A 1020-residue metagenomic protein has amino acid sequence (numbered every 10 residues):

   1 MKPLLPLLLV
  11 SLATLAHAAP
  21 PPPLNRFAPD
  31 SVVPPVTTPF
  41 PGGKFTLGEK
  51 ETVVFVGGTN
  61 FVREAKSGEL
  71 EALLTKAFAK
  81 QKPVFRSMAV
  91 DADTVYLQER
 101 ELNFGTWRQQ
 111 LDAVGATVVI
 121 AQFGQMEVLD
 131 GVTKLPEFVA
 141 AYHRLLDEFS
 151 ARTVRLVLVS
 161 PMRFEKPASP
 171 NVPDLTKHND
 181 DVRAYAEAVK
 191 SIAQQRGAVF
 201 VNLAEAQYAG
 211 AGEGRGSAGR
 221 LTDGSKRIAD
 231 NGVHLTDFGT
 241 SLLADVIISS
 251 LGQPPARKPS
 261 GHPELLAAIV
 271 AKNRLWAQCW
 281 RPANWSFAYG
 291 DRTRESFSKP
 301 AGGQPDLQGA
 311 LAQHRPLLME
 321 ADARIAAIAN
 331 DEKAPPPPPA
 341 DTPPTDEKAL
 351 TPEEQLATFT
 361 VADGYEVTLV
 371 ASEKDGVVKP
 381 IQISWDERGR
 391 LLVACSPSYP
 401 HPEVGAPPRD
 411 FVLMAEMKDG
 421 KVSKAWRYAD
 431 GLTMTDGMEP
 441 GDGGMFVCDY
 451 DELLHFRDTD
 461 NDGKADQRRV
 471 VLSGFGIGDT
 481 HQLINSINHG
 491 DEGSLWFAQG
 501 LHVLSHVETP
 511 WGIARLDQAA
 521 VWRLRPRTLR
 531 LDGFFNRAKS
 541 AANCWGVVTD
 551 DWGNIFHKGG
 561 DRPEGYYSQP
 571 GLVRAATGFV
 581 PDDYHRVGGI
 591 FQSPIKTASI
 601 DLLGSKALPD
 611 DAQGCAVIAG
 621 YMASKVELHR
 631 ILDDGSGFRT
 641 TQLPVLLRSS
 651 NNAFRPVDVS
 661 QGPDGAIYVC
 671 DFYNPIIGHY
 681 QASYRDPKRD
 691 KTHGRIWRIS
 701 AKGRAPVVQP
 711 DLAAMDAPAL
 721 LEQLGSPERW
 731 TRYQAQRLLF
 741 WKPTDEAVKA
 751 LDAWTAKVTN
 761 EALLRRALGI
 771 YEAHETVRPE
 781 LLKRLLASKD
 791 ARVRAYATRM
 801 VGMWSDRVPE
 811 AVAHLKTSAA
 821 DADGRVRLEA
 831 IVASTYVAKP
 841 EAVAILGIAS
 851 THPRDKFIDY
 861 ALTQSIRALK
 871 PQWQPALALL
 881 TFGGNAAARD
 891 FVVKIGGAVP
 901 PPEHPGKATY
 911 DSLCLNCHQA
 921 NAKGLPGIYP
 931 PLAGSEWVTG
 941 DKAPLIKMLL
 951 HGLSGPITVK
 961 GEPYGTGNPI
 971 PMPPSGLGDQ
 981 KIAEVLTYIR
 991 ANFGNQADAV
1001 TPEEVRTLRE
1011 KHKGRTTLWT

Functional and structural regions predicted by a protein language model:
A19-V90, W107-G115, V119, L243: Serine-esterase "nucleophile elbow" of acetyl-processing enzymes
P20-P34, T46-E49, A65, G216-K348: Conserved catalytic region of serine esterases and O-acyltransferases that act on ester linkages in lipids
P29, V84, P336-A719, F740 (+1 more regions): Beta-propeller domains with acidic blade repeats across secreted/periplasmic ectodomains and cytosolic WD/CNH propellers
R155-M162, N179-K226, S241-E264, W276: Extracellular serine-dependent O-acyl
L275-W280, P343-Q355, G896-E903, V959-T1020: Flexible coil segments in periplasmic/lumen-exposed cytochrome c-class electron-transfer proteins
P402, C670, I696, G906-A920 (+2 more regions): The canonical Cys-X-X-Cys-His
C670, D686-P687, K691-G694, I699-A908 (+2 more regions): Long, ordered, helix-rich scaffold segments
P902-L925, V938-H951: Sequence/structural segment immediately N-terminal to covalent heme-attachment motifs in c-type and related
